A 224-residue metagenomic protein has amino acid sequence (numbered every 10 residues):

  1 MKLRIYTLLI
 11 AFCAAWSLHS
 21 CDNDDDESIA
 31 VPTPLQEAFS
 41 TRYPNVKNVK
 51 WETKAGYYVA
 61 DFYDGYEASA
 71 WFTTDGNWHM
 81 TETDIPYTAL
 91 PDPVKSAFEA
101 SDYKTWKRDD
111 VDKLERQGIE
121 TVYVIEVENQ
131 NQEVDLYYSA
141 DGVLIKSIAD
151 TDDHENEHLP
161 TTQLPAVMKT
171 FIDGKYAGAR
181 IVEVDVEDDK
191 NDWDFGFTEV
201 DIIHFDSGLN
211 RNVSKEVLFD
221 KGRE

Functional and structural regions predicted by a protein language model:
K2-I5, A11-Y43: Bacterial Sec-dependent N-terminal signal peptides
L8-L9, N129: N-terminal hydrophobic alpha-helix used for membrane targeting or insertion
S28-E224: First exposed extracellular module after export/assembly in secreted or surface-exposed proteins
